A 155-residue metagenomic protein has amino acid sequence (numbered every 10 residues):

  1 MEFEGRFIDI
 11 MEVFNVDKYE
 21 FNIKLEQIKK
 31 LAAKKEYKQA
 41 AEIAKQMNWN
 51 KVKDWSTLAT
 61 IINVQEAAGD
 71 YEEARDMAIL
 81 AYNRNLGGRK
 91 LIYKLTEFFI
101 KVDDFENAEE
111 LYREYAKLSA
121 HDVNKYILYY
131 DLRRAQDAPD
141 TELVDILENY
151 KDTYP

Functional and structural regions predicted by a protein language model:
F3-E12, Q39-M47, Y71-Y82, F105-K117 (+1 more regions): Alpha-helical repeat scaffolds
K18, V52, L86, A120-H121 (+1 more regions): Short coil turns that delineate tetratricopeptide repeat
E20-N50, T60: Alpha-helical segment of the N-proximal tetratricopeptide repeat
L25-E26, S56-T60, K90-K94, N124-D131: Alpha-solenoid helical repeat scaffolds
L31, Q65, F99, R133-A135: Residue at a conserved register position within TPR or TPR-like alpha-solenoid repeats
K34, A68, V102, Q136-D140: Structural motif corresponding to the intra-repeat A-B loop/turn of tetratricopeptide repeats
L95, R134, L147-P155: Short, intrinsically disordered, charge-balanced linker/junction segments flanking boundaries in proteins
E110, Y115, V123-R134, Y154: Extended amphipathic alpha-helical coiled-coil/heptad-repeat regions
